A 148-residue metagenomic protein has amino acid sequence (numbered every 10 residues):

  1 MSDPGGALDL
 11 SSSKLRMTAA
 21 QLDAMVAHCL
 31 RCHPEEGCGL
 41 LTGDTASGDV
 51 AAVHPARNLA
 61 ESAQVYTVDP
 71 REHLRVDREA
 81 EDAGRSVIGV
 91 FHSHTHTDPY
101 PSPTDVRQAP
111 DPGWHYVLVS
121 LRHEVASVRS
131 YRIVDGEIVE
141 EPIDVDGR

Functional and structural regions predicted by a protein language model:
M1-V87, H96-R148: Conserved beta-strand-loop surface patch within small alpha/beta domains used for substrate/adaptor or ligand engagement
S93: Metallo-beta-lactamase
